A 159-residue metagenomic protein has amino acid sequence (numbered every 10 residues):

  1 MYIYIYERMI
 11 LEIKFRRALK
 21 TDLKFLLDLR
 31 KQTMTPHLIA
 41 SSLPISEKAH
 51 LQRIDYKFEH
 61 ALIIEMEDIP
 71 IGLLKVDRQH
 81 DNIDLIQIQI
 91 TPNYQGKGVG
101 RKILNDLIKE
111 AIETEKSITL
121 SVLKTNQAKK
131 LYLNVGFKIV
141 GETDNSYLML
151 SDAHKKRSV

Functional and structural regions predicted by a protein language model:
I13-D28: A short beta-loop-alpha structural element at the N-terminal edge of CoA-dependent acyl/N-acetyltransferase catalytic
K31-R53, K57: Conserved GNAT-fold acetyl-CoA-binding loop/helix
I63, I69-D77, D84-Q89: Conserved beta-strand in the GNAT
D77-I86, Q95, T143-N145: A conserved beta-turn-beta hairpin within the catalytic core of GNAT-like acetyltransferases that forms part
I88-Q95, V122-L123: A short, internal acetyl-CoA/4′-phosphopantetheine-binding micro-motif in the GNAT/acyltransferase core
G96-K109, N134: Conserved acetyl-CoA-binding loop-helix of GNAT-fold acetyltransferases
R101, T125-G141: Conserved active-site alpha-helix within GNAT-family acetyltransferase domains
A111-L123: Conserved GNAT acetyl-CoA-binding A-motif
